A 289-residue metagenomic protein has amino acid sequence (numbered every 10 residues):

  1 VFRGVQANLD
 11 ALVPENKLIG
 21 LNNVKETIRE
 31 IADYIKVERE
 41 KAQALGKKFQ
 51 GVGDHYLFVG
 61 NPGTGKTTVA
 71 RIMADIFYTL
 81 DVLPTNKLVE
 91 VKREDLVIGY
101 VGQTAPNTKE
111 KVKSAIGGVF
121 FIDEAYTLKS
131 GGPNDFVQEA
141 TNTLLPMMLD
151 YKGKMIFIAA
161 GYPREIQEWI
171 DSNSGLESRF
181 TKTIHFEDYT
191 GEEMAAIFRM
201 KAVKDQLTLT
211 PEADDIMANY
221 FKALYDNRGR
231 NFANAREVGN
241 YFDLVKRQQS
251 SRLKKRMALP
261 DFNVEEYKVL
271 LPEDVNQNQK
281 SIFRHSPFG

Functional and structural regions predicted by a protein language model:
F2, N8-L12, N22, Q248-G289: C-terminal engagement/docking regions of AAA+ P-loop ATPases
A11-D54: Pre-Walker A (pre-P-loop) alpha-helix and adjacent loop at the N terminus of AAA/AAA+ ATPase modules, a conserved
K47-N86, E110-S114, F180: Walker A/P-loop
L80-T85, E165-D171, E177, F186-N231 (+1 more regions): Conserved C-terminal "switch" segment of AAA+ ATPases
T85-A115: Short glycine-rich substrate-engagement loop in P-loop NTPases that contacts/grips substrate
R93-T104, T127-Q138, T183-H185: Flexible beta-alpha connector loops of hexameric P-loop NTPases
Y126-I158, R164-E177: Conserved catalytic/switch belt of AAA+ P-loop NTPases
A233-K255: C-terminal helical "lid" of AAA+/P-loop NTPase domains
